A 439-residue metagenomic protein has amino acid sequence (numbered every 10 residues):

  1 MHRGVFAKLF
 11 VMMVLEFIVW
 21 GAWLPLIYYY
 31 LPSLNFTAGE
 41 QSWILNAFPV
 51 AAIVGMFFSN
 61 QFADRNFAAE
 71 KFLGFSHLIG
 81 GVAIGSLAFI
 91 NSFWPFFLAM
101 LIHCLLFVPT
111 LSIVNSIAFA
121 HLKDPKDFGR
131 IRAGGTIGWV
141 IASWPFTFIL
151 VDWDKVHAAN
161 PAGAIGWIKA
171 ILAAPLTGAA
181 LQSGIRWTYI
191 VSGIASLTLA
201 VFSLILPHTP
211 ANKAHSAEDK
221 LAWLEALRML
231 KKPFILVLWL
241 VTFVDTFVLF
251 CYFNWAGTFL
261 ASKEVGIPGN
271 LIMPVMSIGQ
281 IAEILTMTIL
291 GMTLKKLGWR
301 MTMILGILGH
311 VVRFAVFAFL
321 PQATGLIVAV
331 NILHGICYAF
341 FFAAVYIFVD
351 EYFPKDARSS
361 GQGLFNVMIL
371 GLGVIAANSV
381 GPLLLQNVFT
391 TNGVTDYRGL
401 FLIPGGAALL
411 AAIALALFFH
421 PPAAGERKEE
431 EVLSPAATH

Functional and structural regions predicted by a protein language model:
M1-P49, L236-T242, T246-V275, F342: Helix-loop boundary and gating motifs at the non-cytosolic
M1-R3, T177, L206-T242, P435: Juxtamembrane intracellular "pre-TM" segments in multi-pass secondary transporters
V14, A83-I84, F93-S112, I117 (+2 more regions): Hydrophobic core of transmembrane alpha-helices in multi-pass small-molecule transporters, especially MFS/SLC-type
I27, V108-K123, F340-P354: Intracellular juxtamembrane helix-capping segments at the cytosolic ends of symmetry-related transmembrane helices
V54-A68, L150, L285-W299, L385-Q386: Helix-to-loop junctions at the C-terminal end of transmembrane segments in multipass secondary transporters
K71-G85, M301-V316: Structural signature of the two symmetry-related core transmembrane helices
L87-A88, A195-P207, L400-L433, T438-H439: Multi-pass alpha-helical transporter architecture, strongest for 12-TM Major Facilitator/SLC carriers used
F148-I194, L383-A408: A membrane-interface helix-boundary motif in multi-pass transporters
